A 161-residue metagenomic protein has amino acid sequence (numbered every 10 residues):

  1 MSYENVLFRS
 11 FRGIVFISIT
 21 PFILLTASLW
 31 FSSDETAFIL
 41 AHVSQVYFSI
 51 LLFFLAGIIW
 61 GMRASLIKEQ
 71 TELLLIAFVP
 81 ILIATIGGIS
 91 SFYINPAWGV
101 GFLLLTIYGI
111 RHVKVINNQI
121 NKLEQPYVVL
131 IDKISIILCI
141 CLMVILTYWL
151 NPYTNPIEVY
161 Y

Functional and structural regions predicted by a protein language model:
Y3-V6, S33-A41, A56-E69, I116-L123: Short juxtamembrane and helix-loop transition motifs at transmembrane-helix boundaries in membrane proteins
R9-W30, I136-L142: The first (N-terminal) embedded transmembrane alpha-helix
R12-V15, K68-V79, V100-L103, P126-I136: Cytoplasmic-side transmembrane-helix entry/capping segments in multi-pass membrane proteins
I50-L51, L103-I116: Alpha-helical transmembrane segments and their membrane-interface exit regions
I59-S90: Helix-adjacent hinge/juxtasegments
S90-Y108: Transmembrane helix-loop-helix
V113-I140: Interfacial loop-to-transmembrane junctions
V144-Y161: Juxtamembrane boundary at the C-terminal end of a transmembrane helix
